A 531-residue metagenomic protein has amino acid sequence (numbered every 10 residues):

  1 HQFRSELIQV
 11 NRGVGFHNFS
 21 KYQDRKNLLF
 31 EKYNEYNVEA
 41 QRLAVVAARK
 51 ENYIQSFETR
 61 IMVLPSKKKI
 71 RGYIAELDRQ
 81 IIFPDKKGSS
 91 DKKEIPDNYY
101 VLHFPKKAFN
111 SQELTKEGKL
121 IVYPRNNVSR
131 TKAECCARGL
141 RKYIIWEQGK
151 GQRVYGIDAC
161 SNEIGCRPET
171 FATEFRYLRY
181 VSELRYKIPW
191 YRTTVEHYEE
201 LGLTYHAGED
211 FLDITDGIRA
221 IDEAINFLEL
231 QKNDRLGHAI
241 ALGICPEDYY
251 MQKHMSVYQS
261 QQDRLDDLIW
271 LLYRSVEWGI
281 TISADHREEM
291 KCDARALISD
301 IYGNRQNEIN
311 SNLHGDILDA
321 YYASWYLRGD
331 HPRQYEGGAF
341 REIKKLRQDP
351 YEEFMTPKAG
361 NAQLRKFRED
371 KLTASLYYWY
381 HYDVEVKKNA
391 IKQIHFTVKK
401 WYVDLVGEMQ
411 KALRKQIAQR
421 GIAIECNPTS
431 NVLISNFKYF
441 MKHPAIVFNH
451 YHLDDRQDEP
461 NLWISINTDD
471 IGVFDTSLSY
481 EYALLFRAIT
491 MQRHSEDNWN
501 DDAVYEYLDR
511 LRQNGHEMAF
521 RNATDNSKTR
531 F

Functional and structural regions predicted by a protein language model:
H1-F531: Metal-cofactor-binding active-site regions of metalloenzymes
